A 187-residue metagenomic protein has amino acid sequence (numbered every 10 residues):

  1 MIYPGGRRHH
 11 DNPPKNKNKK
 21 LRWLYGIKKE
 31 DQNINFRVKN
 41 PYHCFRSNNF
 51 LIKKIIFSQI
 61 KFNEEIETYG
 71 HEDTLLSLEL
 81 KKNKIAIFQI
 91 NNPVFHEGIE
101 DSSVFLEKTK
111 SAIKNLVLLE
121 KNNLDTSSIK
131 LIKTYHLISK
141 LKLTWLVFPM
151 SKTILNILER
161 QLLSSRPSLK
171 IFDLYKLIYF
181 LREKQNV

Functional and structural regions predicted by a protein language model:
M1-L21: Conserved donor NDP-sugar-binding/catalytic core segment of glycosyltransferases
G5-G6, R22-H43: Short, flexible, basic/aromatic active-site loop/helix in glycosyltransferases
C44-K61: Conserved nucleotide-sugar donor-binding and metal-coordinating catalytic region shared by glycosyltransferases
I55, T74-L75, Y175: Active-site phosphate/pyrophosphate-handling residues
T68-L76: Acidic donor-binding loop at a coil-to-helix junction in glycosyltransferase catalytic cores that engages
E79-K81: Hydrophobic residues within well-ordered alpha-helices
N83-K108, A112-N122: Active-site donor/metal-binding and catalytic loop motifs of nucleotide-sugar-dependent glycosylation enzymes
S111, S128-V187: Non-catalytic, C-terminal membrane-associated alpha-helical segments of glycosyltransferases
